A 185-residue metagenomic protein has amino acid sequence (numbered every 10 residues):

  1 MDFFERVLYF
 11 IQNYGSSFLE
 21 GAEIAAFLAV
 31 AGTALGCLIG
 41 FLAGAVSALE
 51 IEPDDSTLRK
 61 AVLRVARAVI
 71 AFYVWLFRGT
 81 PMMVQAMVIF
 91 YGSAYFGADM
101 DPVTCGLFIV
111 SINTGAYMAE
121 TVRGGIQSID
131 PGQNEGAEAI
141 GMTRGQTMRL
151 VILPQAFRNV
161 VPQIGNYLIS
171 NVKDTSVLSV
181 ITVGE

Functional and structural regions predicted by a protein language model:
M1-E185: Transmembrane alpha-helices and adjacent helix-loop boundaries
